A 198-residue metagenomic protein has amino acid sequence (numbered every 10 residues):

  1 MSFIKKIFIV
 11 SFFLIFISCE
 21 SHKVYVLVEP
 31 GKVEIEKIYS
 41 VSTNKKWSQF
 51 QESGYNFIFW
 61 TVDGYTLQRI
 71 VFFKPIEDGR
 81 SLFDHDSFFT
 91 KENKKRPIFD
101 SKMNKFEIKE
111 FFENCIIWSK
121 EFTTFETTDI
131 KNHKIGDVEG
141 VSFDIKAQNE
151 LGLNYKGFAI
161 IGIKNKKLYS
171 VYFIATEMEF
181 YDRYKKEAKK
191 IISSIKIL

Functional and structural regions predicted by a protein language model:
S2-V10: Sec-dependent signal peptide recognition, specifically the positively charged N-region followed immediately by
F13-L14: Short, linear, compositionally biased motifs with a strong N-terminal bias
I17-S18: C-terminal motif of bacterial Sec signal peptides marking the signal peptidase cleavage site
S21: Short, conserved catalytic or interaction motifs in soluble domains
V24-W60, Y65: N-terminal "mature-domain start" segment
T43, N104-F112, Y184-I191: Stable alpha-helical elements in mature extracytoplasmic
G54-G157: Conserved polar/disulfide-associated segments of primarily extracytoplasmic proteins
D129-L198: Short, well-structured beta-strand
